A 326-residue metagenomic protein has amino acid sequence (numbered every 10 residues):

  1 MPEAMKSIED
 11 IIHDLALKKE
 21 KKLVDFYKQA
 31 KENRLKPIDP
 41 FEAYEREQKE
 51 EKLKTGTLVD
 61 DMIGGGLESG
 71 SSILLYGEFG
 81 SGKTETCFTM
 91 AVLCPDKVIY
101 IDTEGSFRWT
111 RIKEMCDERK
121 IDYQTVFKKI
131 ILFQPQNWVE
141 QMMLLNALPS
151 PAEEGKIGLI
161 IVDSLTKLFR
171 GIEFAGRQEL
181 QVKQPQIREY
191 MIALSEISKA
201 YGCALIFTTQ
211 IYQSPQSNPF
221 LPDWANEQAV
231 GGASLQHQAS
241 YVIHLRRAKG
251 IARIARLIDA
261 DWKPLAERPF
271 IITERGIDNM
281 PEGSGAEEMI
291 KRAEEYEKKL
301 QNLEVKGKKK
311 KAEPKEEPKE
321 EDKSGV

Functional and structural regions predicted by a protein language model:
I8-A16, F26-T125, L300: The Walker A/P-loop phosphate-binding site
G56, D60, S69, W109 (+4 more regions): Amphipathic alpha-helical transducer elements in NTP-driven molecular machines
G65-L67, L93-C94, D122-V126, S150-G155 (+2 more regions): Conserved catalytic network of the ASCE P-loop NTPase/AAA+ motor domain
S72-L74, K97, G158-L159, A204-I206: Residue-level preference for the first positions of well-ordered beta-strands
D96-Q178: Conserved inter-motif catalytic segment of the P-loop NTP-binding fold
V162-A193, N218-L221: Conserved P-loop NTPase nucleotide-binding/switch module
P185, I192, E196-E297: Phosphate-binding/switch region of NTP-binding enzymes
K306-V326: Long, low-complexity, intrinsically disordered segments
